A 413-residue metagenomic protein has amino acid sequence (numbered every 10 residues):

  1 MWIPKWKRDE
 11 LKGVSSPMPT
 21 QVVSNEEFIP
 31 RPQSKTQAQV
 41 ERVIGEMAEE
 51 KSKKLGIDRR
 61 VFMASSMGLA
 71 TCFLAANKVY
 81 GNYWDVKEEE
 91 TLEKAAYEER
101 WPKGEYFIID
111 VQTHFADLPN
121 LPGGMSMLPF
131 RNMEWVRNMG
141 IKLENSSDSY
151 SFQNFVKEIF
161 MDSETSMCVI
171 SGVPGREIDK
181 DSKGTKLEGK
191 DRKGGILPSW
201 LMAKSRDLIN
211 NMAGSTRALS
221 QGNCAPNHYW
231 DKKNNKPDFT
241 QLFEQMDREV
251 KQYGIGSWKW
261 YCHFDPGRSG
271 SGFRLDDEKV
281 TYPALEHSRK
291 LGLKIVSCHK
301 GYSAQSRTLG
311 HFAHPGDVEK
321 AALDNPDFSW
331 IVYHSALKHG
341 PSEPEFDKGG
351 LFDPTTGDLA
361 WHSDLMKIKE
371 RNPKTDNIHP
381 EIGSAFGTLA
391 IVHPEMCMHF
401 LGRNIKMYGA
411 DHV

Functional and structural regions predicted by a protein language model:
M1-I57: N-terminal secretory signal peptides
N25, I29-P30, D58-A64, G81-W200: An N-terminally biased module of ancient metal coordination in phosphate/nucleic-acid-related enzymes
M47-F73: N-terminal secretory signal peptides and thylakoid transit peptides that target proteins across membranes
M67, S171-G175, N223, W260-Y261 (+3 more regions): Short, well-ordered beta-to-alpha junction loops that form the rim of enzyme active sites and present histidine/acidic
E98, N132, G267, G272-V413: Catalytic pocket-lining loop regions of alpha/beta-barrel enzymes, especially the amidohydrolase/enolase/GH5 lineages
F107-D110, M167-V169, R217-Q221, I255-K259 (+4 more regions): Structural preference for beta-strand elements that scaffold enzyme active sites
K157-E164, M202-R217, Q245-G254, E286-L291 (+3 more regions): Acidic (Asp/Glu)-rich catalytic clusters
R176-A313: Active-site gating/metal-coordination segments in enzymes
